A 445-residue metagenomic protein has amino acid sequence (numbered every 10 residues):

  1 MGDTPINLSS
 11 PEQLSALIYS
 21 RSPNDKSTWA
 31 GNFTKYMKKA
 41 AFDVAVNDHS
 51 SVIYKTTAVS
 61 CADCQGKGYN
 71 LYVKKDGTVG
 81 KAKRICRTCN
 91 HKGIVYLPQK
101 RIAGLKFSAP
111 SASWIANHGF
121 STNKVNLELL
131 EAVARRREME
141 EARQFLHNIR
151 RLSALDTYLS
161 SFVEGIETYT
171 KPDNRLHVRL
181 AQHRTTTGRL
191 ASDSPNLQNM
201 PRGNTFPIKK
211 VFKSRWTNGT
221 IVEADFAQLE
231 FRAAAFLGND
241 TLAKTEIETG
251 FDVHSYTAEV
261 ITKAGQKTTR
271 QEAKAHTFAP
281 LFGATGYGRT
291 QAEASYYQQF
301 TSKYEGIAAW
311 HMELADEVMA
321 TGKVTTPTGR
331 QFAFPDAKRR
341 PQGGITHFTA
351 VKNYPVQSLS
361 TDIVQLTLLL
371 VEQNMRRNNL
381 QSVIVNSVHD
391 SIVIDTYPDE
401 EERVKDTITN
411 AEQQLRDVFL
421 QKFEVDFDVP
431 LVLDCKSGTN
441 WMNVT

Functional and structural regions predicted by a protein language model:
M1, K106-S111, K124-L127, P207-T217 (+7 more regions): Short acidic (Asp/Glu) and glycine-rich catalytic loops that position anionic groups and cofactors
M1-G203, W216-T220, Q291-T301, M312-D316 (+1 more regions): Conserved "right-hand" nucleotidyltransferase catalytic core of DNA-directed polymerases
M1-N7, E12, F300-A309, D399-T445: Polymerase palm active-site segment centered on the conserved acidic dipeptide of motif C
I18, L146-S153, E230, A234 (+2 more regions): Short alpha-helical scaffolding segments that buttress acidic/His motifs in well-ordered protein cores
V59, D63-C86, K92-V95, H177-V178 (+5 more regions): Conserved catalytic core of nucleic-acid polymerases
K74-G77, I166-T170, G203, F212 (+3 more regions): Short, contiguous acidic/charged loop-to-helix segments that flank catalytic cores in large enzymes
R179-Q266: Function-dense linear segments that define catalytic or interfacial modules in macromolecule-processing proteins
A234, A284-R289, I392-A411: Catalytic palm subdomain of template-directed nucleic-acid polymerases, centered on the conserved carboxylate motif
